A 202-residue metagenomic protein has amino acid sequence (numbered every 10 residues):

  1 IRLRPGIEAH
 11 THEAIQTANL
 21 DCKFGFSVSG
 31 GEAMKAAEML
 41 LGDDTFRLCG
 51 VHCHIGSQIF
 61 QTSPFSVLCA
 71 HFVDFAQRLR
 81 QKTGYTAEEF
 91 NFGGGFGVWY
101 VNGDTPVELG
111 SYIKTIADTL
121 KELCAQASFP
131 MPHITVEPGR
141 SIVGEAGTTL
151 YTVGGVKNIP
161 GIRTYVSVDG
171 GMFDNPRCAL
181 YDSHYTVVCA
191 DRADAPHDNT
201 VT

Functional and structural regions predicted by a protein language model:
I1, V51, F92, E137 (+1 more regions): Conserved, mostly hydrophobic/aromatic
I1-E89, V98, T119, C124: Active-site-proximal beta-alpha core segment in soluble small-molecule metabolic enzymes
E8-T11, E88-D104, T135-A146, N175-P176 (+1 more regions): Flexible glycine/acidic-rich beta-alpha junction loops that bind and position SAM and/or redox cofactors in anaerobic
H12, L20, S29-G31, F60 (+7 more regions): Short capping/connector residues at structural and topological boundaries
Q61-L68, W99-Y112, V143-G155: Short glycine/threonine-rich loop-to-helix capping motif typified by GTGT followed within a few residues by an Asp-Pro
T86, Y112-I113: Noncatalytic alpha-helical scaffold of FAD-dependent oxidoreductases
T115, K121-A125, F129-T202: Charged (often Lys/Glu-rich) extended helix/loop segments that serve as interaction or gating elements
